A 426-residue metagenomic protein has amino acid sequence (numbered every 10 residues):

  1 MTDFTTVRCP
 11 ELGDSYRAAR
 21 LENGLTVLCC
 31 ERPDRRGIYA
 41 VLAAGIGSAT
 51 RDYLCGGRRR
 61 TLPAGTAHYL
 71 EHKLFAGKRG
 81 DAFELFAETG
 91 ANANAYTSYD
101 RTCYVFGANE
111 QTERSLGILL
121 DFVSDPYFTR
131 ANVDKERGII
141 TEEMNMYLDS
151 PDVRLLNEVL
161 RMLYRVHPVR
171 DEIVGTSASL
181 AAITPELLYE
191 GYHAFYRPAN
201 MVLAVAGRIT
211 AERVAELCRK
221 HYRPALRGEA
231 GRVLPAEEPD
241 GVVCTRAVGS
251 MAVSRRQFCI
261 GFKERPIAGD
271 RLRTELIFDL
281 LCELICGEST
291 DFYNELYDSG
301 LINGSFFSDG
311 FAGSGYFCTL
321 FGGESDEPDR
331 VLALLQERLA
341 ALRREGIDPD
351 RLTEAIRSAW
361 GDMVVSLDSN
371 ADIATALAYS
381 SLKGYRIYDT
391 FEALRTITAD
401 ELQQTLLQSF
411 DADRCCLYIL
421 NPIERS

Functional and structural regions predicted by a protein language model:
M1-A82, Y189-E295, R414-S426: His/Glu-rich zincin catalytic helix
T2-A18, M162-M201, P235-E237, M363 (+1 more regions): Histidine-acidic residue clusters that define the catalytic metal-binding segment of zinc metallopeptidase domains
C30, R35-Y53, G65, D81-V123 (+6 more regions): M16 family metallopeptidases and their MPP-like homologs
S124-A131: Short, polar/flexible loop-turn hinges at active-site or ligand-entry regions and domain interfaces
N145-D149, V243-R255, W360-A371, L377: Short, low-order "capping/linker" segments at domain edges
S150, R154: Active-site-adjacent helix/loop patches that line small-molecule binding or acyl-intermediate pockets
